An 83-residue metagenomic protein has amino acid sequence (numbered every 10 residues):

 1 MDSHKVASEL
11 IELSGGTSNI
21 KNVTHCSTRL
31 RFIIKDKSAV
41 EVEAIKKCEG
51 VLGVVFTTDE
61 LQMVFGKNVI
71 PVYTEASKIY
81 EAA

Functional and structural regions predicted by a protein language model:
H4-A83: Membrane-embedded alpha-helical signal segments
